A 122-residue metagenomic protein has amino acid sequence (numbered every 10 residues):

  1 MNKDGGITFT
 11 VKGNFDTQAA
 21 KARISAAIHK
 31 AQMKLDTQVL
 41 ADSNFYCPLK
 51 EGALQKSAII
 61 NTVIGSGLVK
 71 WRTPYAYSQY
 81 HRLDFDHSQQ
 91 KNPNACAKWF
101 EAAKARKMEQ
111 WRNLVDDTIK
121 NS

Functional and structural regions predicted by a protein language model:
M1-Q79, L83-S122: Short, Lys/Arg-rich flexible segments
